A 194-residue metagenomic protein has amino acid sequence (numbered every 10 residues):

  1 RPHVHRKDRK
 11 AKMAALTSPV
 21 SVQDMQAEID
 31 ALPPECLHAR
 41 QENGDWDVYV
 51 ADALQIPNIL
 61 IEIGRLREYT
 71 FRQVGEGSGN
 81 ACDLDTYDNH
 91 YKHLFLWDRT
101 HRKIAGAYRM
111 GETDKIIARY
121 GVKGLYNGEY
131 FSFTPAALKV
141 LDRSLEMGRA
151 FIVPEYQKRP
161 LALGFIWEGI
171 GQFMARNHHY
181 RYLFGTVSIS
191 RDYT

Functional and structural regions predicted by a protein language model:
R1-T17: Non-catalytic C-terminal accessory region of glycerolipid acyltransferases and related lyso-lipid remodeling enzymes
T17-S18, W46, S188: Polyanionic, low-complexity segments and short acidic motifs
P19-A39: N-terminal regions that are enriched for targeting/export leaders and immediately downstream pro/stem segments
E35-Q41, D142-E146: Active-site-adjacent bridging/hinge elements
A39-D83, N89, H93, W97-G106: Short amphipathic alpha-helix that is part of the acyltransferase structural core
E68, G77-A81, T113-T194: Acyl-donor binding region in acyl/amide transferases
T86-D88, F165-I166: Short, glycine/acidic-rich beta->alpha junctions
D88, L96-D98, K103-G124, E129: Scaffold helices S1-S3 of the voltage-sensor/voltage-sensor-like domain in six-transmembrane cation channels
